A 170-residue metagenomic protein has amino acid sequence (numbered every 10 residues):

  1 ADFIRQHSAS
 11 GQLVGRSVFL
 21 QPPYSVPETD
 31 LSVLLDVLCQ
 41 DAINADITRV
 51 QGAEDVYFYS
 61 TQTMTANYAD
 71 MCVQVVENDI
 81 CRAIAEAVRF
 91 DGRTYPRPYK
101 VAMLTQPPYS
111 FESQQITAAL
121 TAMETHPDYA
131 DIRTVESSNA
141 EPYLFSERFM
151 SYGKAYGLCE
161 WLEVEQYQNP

Functional and structural regions predicted by a protein language model:
A1-P170: C-terminal non-catalytic scaffold/interaction domains in large multidomain proteins
